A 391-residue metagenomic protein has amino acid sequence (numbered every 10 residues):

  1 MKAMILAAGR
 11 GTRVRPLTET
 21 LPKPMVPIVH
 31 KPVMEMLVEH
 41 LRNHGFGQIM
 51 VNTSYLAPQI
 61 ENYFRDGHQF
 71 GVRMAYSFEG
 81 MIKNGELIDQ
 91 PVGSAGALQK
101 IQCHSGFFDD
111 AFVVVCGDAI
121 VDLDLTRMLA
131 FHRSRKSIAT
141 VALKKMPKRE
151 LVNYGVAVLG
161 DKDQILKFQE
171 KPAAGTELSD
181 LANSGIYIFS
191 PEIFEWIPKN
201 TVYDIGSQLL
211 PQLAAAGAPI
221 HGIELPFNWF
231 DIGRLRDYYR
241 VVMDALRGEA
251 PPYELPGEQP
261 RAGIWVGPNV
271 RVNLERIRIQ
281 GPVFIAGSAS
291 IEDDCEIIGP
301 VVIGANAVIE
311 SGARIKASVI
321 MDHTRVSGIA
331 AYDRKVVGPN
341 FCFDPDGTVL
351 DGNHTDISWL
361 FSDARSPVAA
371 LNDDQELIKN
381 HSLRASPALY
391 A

Functional and structural regions predicted by a protein language model:
M1-E19: N-terminal nucleotide-binding beta1-loop-alpha1 segment
K2-I5, P27-C116, L125-R127, N353-H354 (+2 more regions): Conserved N-terminal catalytic core of the sugar/cofactor nucleotidyltransferase
R10, G117-A119: Active-site metal-binding loops of divalent metal-dependent hydrolases
A111-V113, I120, T126-R133, M146-L151 (+1 more regions): Catalytic-core segments of class I nucleotidyltransferases/pyrophosphorylases that form NMP-activated intermediates
R135-K145: A short, conserved acidic/glycine-rich loop-to-beta-strand motif that forms the donor nucleotide-sugar/metal
A215-P300: Extended, small-residue-rich solenoid/repeat segments and analogous flexible loops that form exposed scaffolds
E258, I264, N269-I277, V283 (+11 more regions): A structural motif detector for beta-strand N-caps
